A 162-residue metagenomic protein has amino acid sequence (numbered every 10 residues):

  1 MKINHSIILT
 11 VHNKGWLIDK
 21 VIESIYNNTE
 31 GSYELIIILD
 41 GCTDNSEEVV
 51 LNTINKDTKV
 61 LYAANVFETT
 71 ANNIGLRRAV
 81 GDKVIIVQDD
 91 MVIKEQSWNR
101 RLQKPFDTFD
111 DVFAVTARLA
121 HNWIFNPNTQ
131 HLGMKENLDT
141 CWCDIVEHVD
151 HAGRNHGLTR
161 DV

Functional and structural regions predicted by a protein language model:
N4-S6, E34: Cell-envelope/extracellular polymer assembly enzymes that use nucleotide-activated donors
E23-S32: Short, acidic, metal-binding catalytic loop of nucleotide-sugar glycosyltransferases
L39-E48: A conserved acidic beta->alpha catalytic loop
A63-A79: Glycine-rich, basic loop-to-helix element that forms the pyrophosphate-binding segment of sugar-nucleotide handling
V84: Short aromatic/hydrophobic "clamp" motif used to bind/position activated sugar donors
Q88-V92: The conserved acidic donor/metal-binding loop of glycosyltransferases
Q96-C143: Conserved donor NDP-sugar-binding/catalytic core segment of glycosyltransferases
M134-V162: Short, flexible, basic/aromatic active-site loop/helix in glycosyltransferases
